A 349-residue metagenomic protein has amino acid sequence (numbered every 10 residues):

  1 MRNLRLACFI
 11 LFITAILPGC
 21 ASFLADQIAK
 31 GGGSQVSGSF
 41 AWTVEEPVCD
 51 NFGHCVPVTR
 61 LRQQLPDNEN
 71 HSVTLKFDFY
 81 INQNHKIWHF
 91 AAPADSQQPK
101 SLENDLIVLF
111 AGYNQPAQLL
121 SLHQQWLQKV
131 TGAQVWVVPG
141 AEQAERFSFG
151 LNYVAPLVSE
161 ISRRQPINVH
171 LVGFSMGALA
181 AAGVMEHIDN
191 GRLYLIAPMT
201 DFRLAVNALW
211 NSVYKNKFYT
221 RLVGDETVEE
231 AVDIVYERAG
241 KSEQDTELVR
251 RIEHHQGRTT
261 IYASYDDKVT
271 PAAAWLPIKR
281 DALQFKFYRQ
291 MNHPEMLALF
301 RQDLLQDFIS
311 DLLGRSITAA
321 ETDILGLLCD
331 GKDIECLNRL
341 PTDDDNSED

Functional and structural regions predicted by a protein language model:
M1-C20: Sec-dependent bacterial lipoprotein signal peptides
C20-Q98: An N-terminal hydrophobic leader/cap segment in hydrolases
N82-G132: Short, surface-exposed "cap/lid" segments of acyl-processing enzymes
K100, E229-E348: Serine-hydrolase catalytic core
A117-Q118, V138-N152: Glycine-rich "HGGG/HGxG" loop immediately N-terminal to the catalytic nucleophile of the alpha/beta-hydrolase
E145-Q165: Alpha/beta-hydrolase active-site loop
V172-A181: Gly/Ala-rich beta-loop-alpha elbow adjacent to hydrolase catalytic centers
G183-R238: Hydrolase active-site cap/lid region
